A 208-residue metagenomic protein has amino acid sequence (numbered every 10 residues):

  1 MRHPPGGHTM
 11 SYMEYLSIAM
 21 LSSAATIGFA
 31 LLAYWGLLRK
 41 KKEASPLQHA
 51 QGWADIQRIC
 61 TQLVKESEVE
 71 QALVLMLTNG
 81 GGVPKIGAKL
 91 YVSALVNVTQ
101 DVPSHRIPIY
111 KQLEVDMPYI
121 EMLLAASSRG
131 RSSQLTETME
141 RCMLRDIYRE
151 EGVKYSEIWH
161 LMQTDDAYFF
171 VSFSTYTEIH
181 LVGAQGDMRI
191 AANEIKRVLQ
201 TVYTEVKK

Functional and structural regions predicted by a protein language model:
M1-T9: Short, Lys/Arg-enriched N-terminal segments with co-localized hydrophobic residues within the first ~10-30 amino acids
M10-L16: Alpha-helical transmembrane segments and their interfaces in multipass membrane proteins
S17-D101, I195, L199-K208: Intrinsically disordered, low-complexity terminal regulatory regions
G52-I59, D116-L124, Q185-V198: Well-ordered, non-membrane alpha-helical segments in soluble/globular domains
V92-Y155: Regulatory sensory and allosteric helical modules in signal-transduction proteins and certain transcription factors
K154-Q163: A short, aliphatic-rich beta-strand micro-motif
D166: Helix-turn-helix DNA-binding module
F169-K208: Juxtadomain coupling helices with adjacent low-complexity linkers
